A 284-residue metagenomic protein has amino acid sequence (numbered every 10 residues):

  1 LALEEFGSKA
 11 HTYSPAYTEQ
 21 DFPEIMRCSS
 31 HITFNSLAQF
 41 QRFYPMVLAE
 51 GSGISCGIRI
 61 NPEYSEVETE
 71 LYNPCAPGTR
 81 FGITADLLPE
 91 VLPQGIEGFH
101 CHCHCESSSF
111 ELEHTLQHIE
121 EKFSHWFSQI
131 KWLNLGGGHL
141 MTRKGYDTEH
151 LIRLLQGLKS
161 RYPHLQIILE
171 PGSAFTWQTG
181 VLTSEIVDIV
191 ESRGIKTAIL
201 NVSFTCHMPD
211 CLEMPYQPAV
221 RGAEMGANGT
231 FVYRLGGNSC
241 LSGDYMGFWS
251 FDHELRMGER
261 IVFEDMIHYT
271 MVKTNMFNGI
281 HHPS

Functional and structural regions predicted by a protein language model:
L1-W132, Y146, L154-G157: Active-site-proximal beta-alpha core segment in soluble small-molecule metabolic enzymes
G7-S8, C28, G51-S55, Q94 (+6 more regions): Short coil/turn connectors at secondary-structure junctions
T33, G57-R59, H100, N134 (+4 more regions): Structured core elements
I60-P62, G137, F204: Short, small-residue-rich loop/turn micro-motifs
Y64-E66, C105, M141, F175 (+1 more regions): Feature marks short, surface-exposed loop/turn motifs that line or immediately flank catalytic pockets and channel
H102-H104, L133-T142, P171-S173: Glycine-rich beta-strand-to-loop/alpha-helix junction loops that act as flexible
L151-L169: Polymerase palm active-site segment centered on the conserved acidic dipeptide of motif C
L154, I168-S284: Charged (often Lys/Glu-rich) extended helix/loop segments that serve as interaction or gating elements
